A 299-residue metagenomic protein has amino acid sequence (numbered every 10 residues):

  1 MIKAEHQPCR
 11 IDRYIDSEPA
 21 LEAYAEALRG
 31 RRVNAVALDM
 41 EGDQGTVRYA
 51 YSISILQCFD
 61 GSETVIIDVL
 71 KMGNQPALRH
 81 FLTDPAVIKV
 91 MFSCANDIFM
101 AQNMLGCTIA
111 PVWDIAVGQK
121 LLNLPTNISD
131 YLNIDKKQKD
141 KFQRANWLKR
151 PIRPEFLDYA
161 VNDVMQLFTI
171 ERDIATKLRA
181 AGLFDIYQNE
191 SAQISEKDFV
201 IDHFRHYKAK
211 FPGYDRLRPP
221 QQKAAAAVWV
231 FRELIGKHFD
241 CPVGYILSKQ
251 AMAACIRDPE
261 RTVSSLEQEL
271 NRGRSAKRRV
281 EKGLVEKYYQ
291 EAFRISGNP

Functional and structural regions predicted by a protein language model:
M1-V36, M40: N-terminal accessory regions of nucleic-acid-interacting proteins
A4-H6, Y14, Q57, S62-A77 (+4 more regions): Active-site-proximal helix-loop-helix substrate-binding element of RNase H-like nuclease domains
V33-N34, S52-I53, A86-V87: Short, surface-exposed beta-edge/turn micro-motifs
L38, Q44-V47: A structured, charge-rich N-terminal accessory region that forms the first stable segment of a protein and links
G42-D43, A95: Short glycine-rich anion-binding loops that position phosphate/pyrophosphate groups of nucleotides and phosphorylated
D43, V117-L121, A251-M252: Conserved short loop/turn motifs at secondary-structure junctions
T46-S62: A short alpha/beta connector and helix-capping loop motif
A145, I152-P154, V164, I170-P299: Accessory DNA-binding and partner-docking regions appended to nucleic-acid-acting proteins, especially the terminal
